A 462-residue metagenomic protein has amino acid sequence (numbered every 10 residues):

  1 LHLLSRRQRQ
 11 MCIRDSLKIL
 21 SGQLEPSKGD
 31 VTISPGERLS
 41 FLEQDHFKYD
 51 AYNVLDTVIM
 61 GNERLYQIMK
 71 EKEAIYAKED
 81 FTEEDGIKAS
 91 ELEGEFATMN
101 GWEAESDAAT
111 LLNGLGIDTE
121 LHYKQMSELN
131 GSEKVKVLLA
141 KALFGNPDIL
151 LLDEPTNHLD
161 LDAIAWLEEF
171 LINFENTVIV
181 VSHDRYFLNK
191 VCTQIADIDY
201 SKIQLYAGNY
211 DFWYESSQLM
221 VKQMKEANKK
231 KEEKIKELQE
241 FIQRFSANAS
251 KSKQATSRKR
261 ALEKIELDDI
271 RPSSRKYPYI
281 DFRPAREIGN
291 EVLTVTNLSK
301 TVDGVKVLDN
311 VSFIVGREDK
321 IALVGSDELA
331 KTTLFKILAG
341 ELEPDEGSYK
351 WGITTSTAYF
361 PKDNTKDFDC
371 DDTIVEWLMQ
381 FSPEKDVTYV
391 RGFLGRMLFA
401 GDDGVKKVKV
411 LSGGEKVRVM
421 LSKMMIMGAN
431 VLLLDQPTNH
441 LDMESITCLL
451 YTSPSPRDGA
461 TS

Functional and structural regions predicted by a protein language model:
R6-Q10, R14-N228, D281-S453, R457 (+1 more regions): ABC ATP-binding cassette signature C-motif
S216-D269: Intracellular alpha-helical coupling/juxtamembrane segments of multi-pass membrane proteins
P278: Conserved catalytic-core segments of large NTP-driven translation/proteostasis enzymes
